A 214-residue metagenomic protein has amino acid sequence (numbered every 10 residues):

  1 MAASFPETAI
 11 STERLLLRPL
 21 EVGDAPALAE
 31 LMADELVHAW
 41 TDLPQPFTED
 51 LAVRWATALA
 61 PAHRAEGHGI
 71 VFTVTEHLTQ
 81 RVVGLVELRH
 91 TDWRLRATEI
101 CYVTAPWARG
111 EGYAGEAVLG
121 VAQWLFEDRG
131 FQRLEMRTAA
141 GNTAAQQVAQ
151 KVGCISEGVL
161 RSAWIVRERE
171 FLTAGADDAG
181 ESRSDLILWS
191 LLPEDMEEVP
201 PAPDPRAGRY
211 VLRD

Functional and structural regions predicted by a protein language model:
M1-E35, T75-D214: Acyl-donor (CoA/ACP) binding surface of acyl/acetyltransferases
M32, T41, H63-R64: Hydrophobic residues in alpha-helical segments
L36-A58, I70: Conserved GNAT-fold acetyl-CoA-binding loop/helix
L51-W55, P61-R64, V148-A149, L172-A176: Short amphipathic alpha-helical patches
L59-T73: A short helix-loop-beta-strand connector motif used in the catalytic cores of GNAT acetyltransferases and, in some
